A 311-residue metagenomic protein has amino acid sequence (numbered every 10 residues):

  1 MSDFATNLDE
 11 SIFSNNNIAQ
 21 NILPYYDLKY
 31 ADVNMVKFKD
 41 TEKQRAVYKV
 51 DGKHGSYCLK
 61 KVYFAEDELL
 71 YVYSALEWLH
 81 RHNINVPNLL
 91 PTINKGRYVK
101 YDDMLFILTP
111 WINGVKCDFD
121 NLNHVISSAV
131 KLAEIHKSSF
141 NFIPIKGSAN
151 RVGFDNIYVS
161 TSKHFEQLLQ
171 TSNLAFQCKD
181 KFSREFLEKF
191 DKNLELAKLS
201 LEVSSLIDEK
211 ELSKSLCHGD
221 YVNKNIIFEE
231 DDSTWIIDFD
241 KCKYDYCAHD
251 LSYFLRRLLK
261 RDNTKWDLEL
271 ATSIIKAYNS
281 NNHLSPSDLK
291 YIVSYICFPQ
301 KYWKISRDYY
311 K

Functional and structural regions predicted by a protein language model:
M1-N94, E230: Conserved NTP-binding catalytic cores of kinases and kinase-like/nucleotidyltransferase enzymes across multiple kinase
K43-D51, L89, K198-H249: Active-site acidic catalytic loop and adjacent metal/ATP-binding pocket of ATP-dependent phosphoryl transfer enzymes
G52-G147: ATP-binding pocket architecture of kinase catalytic cores
K60-Y63, C117, I145-L216, S273: ATP-dependent phospho-/nucleotidyl transfer catalytic cores
N85, L284-D288: Helix N-cap / loop-to-helix initiation motif
F106-F119, Q170-L174, F298-K311: A glycine-centered beta->alpha junction motif in the catalytic cores of kinase/phosphotransferase enzymes
A248-H283, I296-K311: Active-site activation/catalytic loop segments of kinase-like enzymes and analogous catalytic loops in related
